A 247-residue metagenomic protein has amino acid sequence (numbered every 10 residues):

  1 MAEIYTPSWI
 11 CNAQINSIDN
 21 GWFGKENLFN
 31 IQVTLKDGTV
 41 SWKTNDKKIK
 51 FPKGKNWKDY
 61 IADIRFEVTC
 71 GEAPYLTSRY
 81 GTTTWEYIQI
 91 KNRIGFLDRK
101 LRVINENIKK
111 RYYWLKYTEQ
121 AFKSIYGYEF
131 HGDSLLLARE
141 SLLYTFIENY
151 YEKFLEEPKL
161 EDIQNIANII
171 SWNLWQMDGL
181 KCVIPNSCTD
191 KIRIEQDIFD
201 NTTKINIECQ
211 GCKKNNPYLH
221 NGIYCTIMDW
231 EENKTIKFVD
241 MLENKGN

Functional and structural regions predicted by a protein language model:
M1-A13, S17-E26: A short N-terminal interaction module
T6-P7, H131, K237: Helix N-cap and loop-to-helix transition residues
Q14, W175-L180, K214, L219-G222: C-terminal intrinsically disordered extensions
W22-C182: Conserved S-adenosyl-L-methionine
C70, C188, C209-C212: Disulfide-bonded cysteines in secreted/extracellular proteins and peptides
C182-I198: Short, surface-exposed amphipathic charged segments that create phosphate/polyanion-binding patches used for binding
I194-N247: Long, low-complexity, polar/charged, intrinsically disordered or flexibly structured peripheral segments
